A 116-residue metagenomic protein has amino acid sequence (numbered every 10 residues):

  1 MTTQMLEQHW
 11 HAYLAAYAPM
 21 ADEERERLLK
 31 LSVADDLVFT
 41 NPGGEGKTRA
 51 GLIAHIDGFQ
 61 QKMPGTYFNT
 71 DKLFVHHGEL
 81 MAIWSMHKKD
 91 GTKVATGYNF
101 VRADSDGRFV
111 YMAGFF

Functional and structural regions predicted by a protein language model:
M1-T2, G91: Intrinsically disordered/low-complexity terminal segments and short unstructured peptides
T2-H9, T48, L52-H55, L80: Alpha-helical structural motif
T2-S32: Short acidic-aromatic low-complexity motifs
Y13, Y17, F39, F115-F116: Aromatic side chains
A16-P19, G43-E45, K88: Short histidine/acidic/glycine/proline-rich micro-motifs that form metal- and phosphate-coordinating active-site loops
E24-D71, V75-H77: A solvent-exposed, acidic/Ser-Thr-rich amphipathic alpha-helical stretch
A54, G58-F116: A beta-strand edge to alpha-helix "cap/lid" segment located at domain peripheries
